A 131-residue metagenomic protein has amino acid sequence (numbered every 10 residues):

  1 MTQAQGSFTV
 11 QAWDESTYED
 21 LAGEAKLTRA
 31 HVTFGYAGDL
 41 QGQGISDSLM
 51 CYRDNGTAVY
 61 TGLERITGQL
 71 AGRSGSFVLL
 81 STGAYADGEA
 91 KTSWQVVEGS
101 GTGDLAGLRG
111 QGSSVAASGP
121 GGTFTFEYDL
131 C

Functional and structural regions predicted by a protein language model:
M1-C131: Targeting-peptide/extracellular-domain and disordered-appendage signature
